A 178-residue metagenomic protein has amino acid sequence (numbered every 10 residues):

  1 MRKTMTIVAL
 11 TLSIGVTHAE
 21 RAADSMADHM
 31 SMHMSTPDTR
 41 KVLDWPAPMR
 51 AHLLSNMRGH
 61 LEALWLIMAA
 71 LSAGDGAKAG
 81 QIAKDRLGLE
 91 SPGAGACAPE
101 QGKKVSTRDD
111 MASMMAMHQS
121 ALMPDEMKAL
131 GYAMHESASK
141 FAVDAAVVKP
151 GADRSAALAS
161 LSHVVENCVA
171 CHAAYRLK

Functional and structural regions predicted by a protein language model:
M1-T4: Positively charged n-region of N-terminal signal peptides that target proteins for export
T6-G15: Bacterial N-terminal signal peptides
G15-A22: Sec/Tat signal peptide C-region and signal peptidase I cleavage site
A23-G76, K84-K178: Sequence context surrounding c-type heme c attachment/ligation sites in exported
